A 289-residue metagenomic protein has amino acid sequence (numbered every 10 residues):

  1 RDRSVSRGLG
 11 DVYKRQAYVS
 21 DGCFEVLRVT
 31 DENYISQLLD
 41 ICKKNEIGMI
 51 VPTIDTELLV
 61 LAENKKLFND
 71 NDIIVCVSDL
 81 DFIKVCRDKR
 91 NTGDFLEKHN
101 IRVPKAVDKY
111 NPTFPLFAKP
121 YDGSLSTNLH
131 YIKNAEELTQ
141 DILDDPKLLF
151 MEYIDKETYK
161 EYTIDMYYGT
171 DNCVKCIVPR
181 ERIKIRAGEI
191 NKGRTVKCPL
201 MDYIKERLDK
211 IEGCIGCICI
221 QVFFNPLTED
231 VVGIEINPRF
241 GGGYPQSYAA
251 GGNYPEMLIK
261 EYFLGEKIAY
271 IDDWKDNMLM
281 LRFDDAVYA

Functional and structural regions predicted by a protein language model:
D2-L9, Y13-Q16: Single conserved hydrophobic/aromatic residue that forms the stacking wall/gate of nucleotide- or nucleobase-binding
A17-V103: Conserved N-proximal alpha/beta basic substrate-recognition cap immediately N-terminal to, or forming the N-lobe
N45, P199-A289: ATP-dependent carboxylate activation and anion-phosphoryl transfer catalytic cores that bind Mg-ATP to form
D55-E57, Y121-G123, R239: Short glycine-rich anion-binding loops that position phosphate/pyrophosphate groups of nucleotides and phosphorylated
L80-T158, Y168-C173, C198-M201: Active-site nucleotide/adenylate-binding loops and adjacent lid/helix of ATP-dependent enzymes
F114-L116, T127, Y162-I164, I220 (+1 more regions): Change "...and in nucleic-acid phosphodiester-cleaving endonucleases..." to "...and in nucleic-acid processing enzymes
K133-C214, F223-L227, V231-V232: Phosphate-binding site of ATP-dependent enzymes
